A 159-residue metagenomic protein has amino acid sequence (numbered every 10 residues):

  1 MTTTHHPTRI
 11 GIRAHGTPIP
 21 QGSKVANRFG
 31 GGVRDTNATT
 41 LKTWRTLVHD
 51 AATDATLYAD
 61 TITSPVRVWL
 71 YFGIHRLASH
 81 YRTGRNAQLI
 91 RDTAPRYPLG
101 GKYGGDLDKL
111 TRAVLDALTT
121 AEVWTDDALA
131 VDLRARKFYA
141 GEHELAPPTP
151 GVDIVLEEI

Functional and structural regions predicted by a protein language model:
M1-I159: Acidic, proline/glycine-enriched N-terminal capping motif
